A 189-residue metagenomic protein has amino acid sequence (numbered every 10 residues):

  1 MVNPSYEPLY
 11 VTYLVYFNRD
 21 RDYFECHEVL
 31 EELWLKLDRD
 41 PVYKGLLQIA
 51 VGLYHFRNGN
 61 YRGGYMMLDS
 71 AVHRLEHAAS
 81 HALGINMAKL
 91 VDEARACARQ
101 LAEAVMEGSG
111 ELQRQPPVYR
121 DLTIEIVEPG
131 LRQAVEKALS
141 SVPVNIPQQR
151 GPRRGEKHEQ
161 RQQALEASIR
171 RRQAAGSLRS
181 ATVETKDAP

Functional and structural regions predicted by a protein language model:
T12-Y13, K44, V51: Structural register within alpha-helical repeat arrays
Y16-F17, Q48, H55, A102: Residue at a conserved register position within TPR or TPR-like alpha-solenoid repeats
F17-V29: Helix-turn-helix repeat elements of alpha-solenoid scaffolds
D22-Y23, Y61-R62, L68: TPR-repeat structural position
V29, Q48, M67-R74: Alpha-helical solenoid repeat scaffolds, predominantly canonical TPR units
D40-V42, L75-K89: Boundary/linker segments of alpha-helical solenoid repeat arrays
L53-N58, D92-L112: Alpha-helical linker/edge segments of TPR/alpha-solenoid repeat scaffolds and analogous pre-/post-domain helices
M106-P189: A hydrophobic membrane-anchoring alpha-helix module
